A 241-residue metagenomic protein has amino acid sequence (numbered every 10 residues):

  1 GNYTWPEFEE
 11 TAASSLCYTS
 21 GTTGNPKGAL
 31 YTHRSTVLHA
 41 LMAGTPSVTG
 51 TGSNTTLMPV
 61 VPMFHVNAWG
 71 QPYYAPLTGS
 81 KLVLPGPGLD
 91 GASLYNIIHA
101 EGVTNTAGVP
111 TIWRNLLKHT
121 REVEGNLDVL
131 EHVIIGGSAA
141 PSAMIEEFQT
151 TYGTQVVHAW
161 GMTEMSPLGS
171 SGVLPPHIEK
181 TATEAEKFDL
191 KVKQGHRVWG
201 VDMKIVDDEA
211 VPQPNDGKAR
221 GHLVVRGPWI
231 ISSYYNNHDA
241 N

Functional and structural regions predicted by a protein language model:
N2-T11, L16-M58, G70, S80: Conserved adenylate-forming
W5, A92-Y95, E124: Short hydrophobic/charged patches on amphipathic alpha-helices used for structural packing and interfaces
P6-F8, F188-R197, P214: Short Gly/Pro-enriched turn/cap motifs at secondary-structure boundaries
A13, T19-T22, L30, L57 (+8 more regions): Conserved S/T- and glycine-rich ATP-binding loop of Class I adenylate-forming
V37-T56, F64-T104, H119: Conserved AMP-binding/adenylation subdomain of ANL enzymes
L77, V103-G108, L117-D189, D202 (+1 more regions): Gly/Ser/Thr-rich phosphate-binding loop
G153, A185-K191, I230-N241: Conserved ANL (AMP-binding/adenylate-forming) active-site segment centered on the GW(Y/F)…HTG consensus within
R197-V224: Conserved beta-loop-beta connector loops within the AMP-binding
